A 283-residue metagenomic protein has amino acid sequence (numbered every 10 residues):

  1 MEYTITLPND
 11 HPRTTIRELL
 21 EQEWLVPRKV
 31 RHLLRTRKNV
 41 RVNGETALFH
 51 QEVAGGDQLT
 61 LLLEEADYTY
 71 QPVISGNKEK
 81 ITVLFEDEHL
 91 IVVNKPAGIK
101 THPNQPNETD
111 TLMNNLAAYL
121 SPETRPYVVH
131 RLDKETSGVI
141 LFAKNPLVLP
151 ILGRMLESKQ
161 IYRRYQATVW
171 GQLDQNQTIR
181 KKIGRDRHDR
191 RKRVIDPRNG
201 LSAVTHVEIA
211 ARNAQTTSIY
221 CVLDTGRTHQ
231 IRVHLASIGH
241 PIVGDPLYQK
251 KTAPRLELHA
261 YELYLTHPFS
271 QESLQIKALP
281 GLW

Functional and structural regions predicted by a protein language model:
M1-R35, E79-I81, A214-T216, D224-T228 (+1 more regions): Pseudouridine synthases involved in rRNA/tRNA modification
M1-T178: RNA pseudouridine synthases
L48-E52, Y220, R255: Short, surface-exposed secondary-structure edge patches
E64-E65, H188-R191, S202, V243-Y248: Short Pro/Gly-enriched beta-strand edge/turn motifs at strand-loop
V73-K78, D196-T205, E257-L258: Short coil-to-beta-strand transition motifs
A97, Q105, N145-P146, L156-Q160 (+4 more regions): A short beta-strand motif that forms part of the nucleic acid-binding face of small beta-barrel RNA-binding folds
A97-N115, L149-R154, Q166-S218, V233 (+1 more regions): Glycine- and acidic-residue-rich catalytic/RNA-contacting loop of pseudouridine synthases
R131-K134, N199, A211-N213, R255: A short beta-turn/loop motif at secondary-structure boundaries
